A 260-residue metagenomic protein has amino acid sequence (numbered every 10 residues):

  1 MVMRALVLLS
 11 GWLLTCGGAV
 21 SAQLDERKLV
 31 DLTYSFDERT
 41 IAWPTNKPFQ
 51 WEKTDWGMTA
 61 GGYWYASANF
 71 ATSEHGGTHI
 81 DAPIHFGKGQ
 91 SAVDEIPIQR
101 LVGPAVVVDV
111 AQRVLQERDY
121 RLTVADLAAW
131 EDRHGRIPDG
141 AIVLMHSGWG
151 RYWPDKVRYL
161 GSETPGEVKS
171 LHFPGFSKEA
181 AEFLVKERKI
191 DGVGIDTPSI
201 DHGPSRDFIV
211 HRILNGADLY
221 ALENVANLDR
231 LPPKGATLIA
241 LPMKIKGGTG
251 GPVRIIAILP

Functional and structural regions predicted by a protein language model:
R4-G17: Bacterial N-terminal signal peptides
V20-P260: Active-/binding-site microenvironments in catalytic and ligand-binding cores
